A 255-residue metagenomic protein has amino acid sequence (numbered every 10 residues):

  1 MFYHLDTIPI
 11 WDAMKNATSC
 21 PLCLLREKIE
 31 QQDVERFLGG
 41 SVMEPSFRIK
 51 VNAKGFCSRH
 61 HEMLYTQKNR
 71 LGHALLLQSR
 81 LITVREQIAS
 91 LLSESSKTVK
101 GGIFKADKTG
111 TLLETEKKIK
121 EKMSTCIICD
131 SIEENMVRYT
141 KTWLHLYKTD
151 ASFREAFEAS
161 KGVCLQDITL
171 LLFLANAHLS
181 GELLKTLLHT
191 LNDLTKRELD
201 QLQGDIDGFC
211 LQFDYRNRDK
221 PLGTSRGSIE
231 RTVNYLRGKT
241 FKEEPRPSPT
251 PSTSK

Functional and structural regions predicted by a protein language model:
M1-G162, Q166-K255: Intrinsically disordered, low-complexity regulatory regions of eukaryotic proteins
